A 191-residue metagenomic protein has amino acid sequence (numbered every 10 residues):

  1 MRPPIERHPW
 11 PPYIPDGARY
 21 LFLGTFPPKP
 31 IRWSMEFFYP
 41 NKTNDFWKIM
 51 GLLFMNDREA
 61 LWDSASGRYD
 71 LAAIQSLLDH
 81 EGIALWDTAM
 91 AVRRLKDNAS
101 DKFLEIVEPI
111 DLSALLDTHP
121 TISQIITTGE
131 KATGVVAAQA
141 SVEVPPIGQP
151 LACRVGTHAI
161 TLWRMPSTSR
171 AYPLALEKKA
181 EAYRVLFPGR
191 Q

Functional and structural regions predicted by a protein language model:
M1-P12, P28, N41-K42, K96-S113 (+1 more regions): C-terminal capping/extension of enzyme domains
W10-P15, I74-L77: Short secondary-structure boundary/capping segments within folded domains
D16-T25: Short, hydrophobic/glycine-enriched beta-strand segments
G17-A18, T121-S123, A159: A general structural motif
L23, I126-T128, M165: Short hydrophobic segments within beta-strands
T25, I31-R32: Low-complexity, small/basic-enriched stretches that occur predominantly at protein N-termini or linker tails
W33-F103: Short, surface-exposed acidic-centric catalytic microdomains
H80-Q139: Internal catalytic-core helix/loop-beta-alpha segment that presents or stabilizes conserved functional determinants
